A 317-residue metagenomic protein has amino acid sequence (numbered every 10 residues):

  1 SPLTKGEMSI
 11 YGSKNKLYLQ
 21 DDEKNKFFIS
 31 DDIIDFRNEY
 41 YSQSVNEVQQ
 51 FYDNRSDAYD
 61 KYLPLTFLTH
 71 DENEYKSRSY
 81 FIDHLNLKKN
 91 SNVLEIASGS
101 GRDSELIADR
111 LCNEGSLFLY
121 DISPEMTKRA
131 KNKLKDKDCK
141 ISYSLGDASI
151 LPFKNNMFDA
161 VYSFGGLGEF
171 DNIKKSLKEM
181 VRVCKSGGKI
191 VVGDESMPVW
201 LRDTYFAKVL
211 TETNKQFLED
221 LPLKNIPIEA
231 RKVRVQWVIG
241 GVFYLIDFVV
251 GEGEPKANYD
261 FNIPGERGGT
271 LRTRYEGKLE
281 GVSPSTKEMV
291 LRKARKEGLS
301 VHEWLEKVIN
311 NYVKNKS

Functional and structural regions predicted by a protein language model:
S1-Q49: N-terminal auxiliary segments of SAM/dcSAM-dependent transferases
D31, R37-N86, R102-L106, M126-R129 (+1 more regions): Conserved class I S-adenosyl-L-methionine
N92-I150: Class I SAM-dependent methyltransferase SAM/SAH-binding core
S149-A160: A short acidic, Gly/Pro-enriched loop at the edge of an enzyme's catalytic core that lines a small-molecule cofactor
K174-S186: A short glycine-rich, Lys/Arg-flanked "PGG" loop and its adjoining helix->strand segment in the class I
K189-N214: Conserved class I S-adenosyl-L-methionine
N258-P284, A294, L299: Short Lys/Arg-rich basic patches
L279-E280, V290, E297-N310: Short amphipathic alpha-helical segments
